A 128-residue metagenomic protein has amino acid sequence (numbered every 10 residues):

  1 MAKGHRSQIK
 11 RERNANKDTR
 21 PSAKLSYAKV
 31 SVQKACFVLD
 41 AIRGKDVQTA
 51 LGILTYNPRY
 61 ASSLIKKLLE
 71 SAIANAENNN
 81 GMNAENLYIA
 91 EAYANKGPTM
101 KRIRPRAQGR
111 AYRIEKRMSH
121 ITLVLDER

Functional and structural regions predicted by a protein language model:
A2-A94, M118-R128: Ribosome large-subunit tunnel/peptidyl-transferase-proximal elements
G97-R128: Strongly charged
